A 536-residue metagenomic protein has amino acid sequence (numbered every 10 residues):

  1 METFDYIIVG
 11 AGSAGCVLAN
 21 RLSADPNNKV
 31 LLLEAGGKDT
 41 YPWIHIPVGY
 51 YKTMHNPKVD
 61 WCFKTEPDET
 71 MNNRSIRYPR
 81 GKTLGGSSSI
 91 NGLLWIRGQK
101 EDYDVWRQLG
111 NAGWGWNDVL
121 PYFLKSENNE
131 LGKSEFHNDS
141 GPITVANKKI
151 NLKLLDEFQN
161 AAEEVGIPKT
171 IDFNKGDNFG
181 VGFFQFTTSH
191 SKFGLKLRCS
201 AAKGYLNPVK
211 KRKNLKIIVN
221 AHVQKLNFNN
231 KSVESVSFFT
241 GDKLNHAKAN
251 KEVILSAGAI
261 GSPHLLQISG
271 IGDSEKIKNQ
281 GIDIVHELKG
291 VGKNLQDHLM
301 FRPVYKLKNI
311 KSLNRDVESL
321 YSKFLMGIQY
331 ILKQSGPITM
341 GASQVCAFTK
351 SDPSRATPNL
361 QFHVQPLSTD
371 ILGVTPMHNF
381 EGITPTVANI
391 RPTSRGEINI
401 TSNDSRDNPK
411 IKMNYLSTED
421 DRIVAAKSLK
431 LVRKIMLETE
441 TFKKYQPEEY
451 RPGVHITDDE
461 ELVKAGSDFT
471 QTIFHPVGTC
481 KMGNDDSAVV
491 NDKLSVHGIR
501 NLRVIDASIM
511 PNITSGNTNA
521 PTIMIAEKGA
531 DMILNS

Functional and structural regions predicted by a protein language model:
M1-L124, V285-L288, H298-M300, V304-L307: N-terminal glycine-rich phosphate/pyrophosphate-binding loop and immediately adjacent elements
T3-F4, L120, S126-K175, G182-F184 (+3 more regions): FAD-dependent oxidoreductase catalytic-site/capping-region signature
I8, G12-V17, K149, A259-I260 (+2 more regions): Residue-level detector of alpha-helix initiation sites
D25, K29, G37-Y41, L226 (+3 more regions): Glycine-rich loop(s) and the adjacent beta-strand/alpha-helix scaffold that form part
D25, R212, N230, T439 (+1 more regions): Acidic-histidine catalytic/liganding microenvironments
R107-V233, F239-G241, R302-F324: Conserved redox-cofactor binding core of oxidoreductases
